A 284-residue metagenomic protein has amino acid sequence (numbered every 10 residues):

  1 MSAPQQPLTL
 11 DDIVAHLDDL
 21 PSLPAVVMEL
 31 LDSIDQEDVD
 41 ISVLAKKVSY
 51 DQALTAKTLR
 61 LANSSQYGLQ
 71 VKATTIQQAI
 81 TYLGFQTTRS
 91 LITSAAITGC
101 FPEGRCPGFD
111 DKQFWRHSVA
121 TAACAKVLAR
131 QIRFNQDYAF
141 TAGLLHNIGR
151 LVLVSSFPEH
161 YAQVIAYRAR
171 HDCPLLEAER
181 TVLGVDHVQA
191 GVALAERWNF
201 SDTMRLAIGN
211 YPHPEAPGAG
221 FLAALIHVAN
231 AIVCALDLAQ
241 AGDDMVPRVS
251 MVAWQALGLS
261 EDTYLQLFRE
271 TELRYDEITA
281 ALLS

Functional and structural regions predicted by a protein language model:
M1-M251, L273, L283: Conserved alpha-helical "signature site" that marks functionally important helical segments or helix/loop junctions
M1-S2, S260, Q266-S284: Terminal targeting/low-complexity segments that flank the catalytic cores of oxidoreductases
D202-L206, L257-F268: Short, surface-exposed acidic
V246-D262: Short helix/strand-capping connector loops at secondary-structure junctions
